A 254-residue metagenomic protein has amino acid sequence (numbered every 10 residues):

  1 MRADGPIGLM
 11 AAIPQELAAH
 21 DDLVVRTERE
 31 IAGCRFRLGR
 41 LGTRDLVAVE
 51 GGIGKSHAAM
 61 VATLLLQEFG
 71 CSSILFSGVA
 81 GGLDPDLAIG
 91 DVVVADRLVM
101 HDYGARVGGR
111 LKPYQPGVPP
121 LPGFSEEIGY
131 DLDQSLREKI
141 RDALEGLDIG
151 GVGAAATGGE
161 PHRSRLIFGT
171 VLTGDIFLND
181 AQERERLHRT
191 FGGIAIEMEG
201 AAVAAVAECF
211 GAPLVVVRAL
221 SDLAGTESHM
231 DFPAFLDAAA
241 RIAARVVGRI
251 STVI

Functional and structural regions predicted by a protein language model:
M1-T63: N-terminal short beta-loop-beta anion/metal-coordinating cradle
L23, S135-G150, V206, R245-V253: Generic non-transmembrane alpha-helical segments
C71-I74: Proline-aspartate-enriched helix->loop->beta-strand connector
D84-T190: Mid-sequence, gly/pro-rich, charge-dense loop/helix-turn segments that line enzyme active sites
V118-P120, L220-H229: A short small-residue
L172-L223: A C-terminal functional module that forms or caps the active site or interfaces directly with catalytic machinery
G225-I254: His/Asp/Glu-rich mid-to-C-terminal helical/loop segments that flank catalytic regions of hydrolases
